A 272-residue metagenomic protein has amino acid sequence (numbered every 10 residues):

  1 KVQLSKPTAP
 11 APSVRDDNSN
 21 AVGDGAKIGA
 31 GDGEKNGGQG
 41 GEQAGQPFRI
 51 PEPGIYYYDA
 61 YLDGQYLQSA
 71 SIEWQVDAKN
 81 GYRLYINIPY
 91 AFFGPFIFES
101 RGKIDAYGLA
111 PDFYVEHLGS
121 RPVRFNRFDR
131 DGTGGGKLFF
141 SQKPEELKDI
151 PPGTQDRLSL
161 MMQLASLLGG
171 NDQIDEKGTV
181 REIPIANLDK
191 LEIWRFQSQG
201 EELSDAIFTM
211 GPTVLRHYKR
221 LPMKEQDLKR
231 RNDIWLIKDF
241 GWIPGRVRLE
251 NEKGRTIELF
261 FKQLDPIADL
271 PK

Functional and structural regions predicted by a protein language model:
K1-K27, G31-G33, G37-G132, E176-K272: Acidic, serine/threonine-rich low-complexity disordered tracts
G135-S159: Acidic/charged, solvent-exposed loop-and-adjacent secondary-structure segments enriched in E/D, K/R, S/T, and G/P
L160-E176: Anionic-ligand-binding alpha/beta catalytic cores of soluble enzymes and soluble regulatory domains that recognize
